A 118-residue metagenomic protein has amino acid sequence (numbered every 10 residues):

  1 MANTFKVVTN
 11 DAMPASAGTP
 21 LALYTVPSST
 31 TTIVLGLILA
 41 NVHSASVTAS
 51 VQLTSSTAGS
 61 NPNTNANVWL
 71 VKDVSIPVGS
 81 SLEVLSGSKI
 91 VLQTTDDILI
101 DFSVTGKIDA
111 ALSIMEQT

Functional and structural regions predicted by a protein language model:
M1-T32, T57, T95, D101-T118: C-terminal interaction-tip segments
V34, S46-Q52, D109-L112: Short, hydrophobic/aromatic beta-strand segments
L39-S44, S103-T105: Short solvent-exposed strand-capping/beta-turn motif centered on an Asx-Ser/Thr pair
V42-A45, S56-G59: Acidic glycine-/aspartate-rich tracts in secreted/extracellular proteins
T57-T95: Intrinsically disordered, low-complexity Pro/Gly/Ser/Thr-rich segments with frequent PxxP/GP/PP motifs and embedded
